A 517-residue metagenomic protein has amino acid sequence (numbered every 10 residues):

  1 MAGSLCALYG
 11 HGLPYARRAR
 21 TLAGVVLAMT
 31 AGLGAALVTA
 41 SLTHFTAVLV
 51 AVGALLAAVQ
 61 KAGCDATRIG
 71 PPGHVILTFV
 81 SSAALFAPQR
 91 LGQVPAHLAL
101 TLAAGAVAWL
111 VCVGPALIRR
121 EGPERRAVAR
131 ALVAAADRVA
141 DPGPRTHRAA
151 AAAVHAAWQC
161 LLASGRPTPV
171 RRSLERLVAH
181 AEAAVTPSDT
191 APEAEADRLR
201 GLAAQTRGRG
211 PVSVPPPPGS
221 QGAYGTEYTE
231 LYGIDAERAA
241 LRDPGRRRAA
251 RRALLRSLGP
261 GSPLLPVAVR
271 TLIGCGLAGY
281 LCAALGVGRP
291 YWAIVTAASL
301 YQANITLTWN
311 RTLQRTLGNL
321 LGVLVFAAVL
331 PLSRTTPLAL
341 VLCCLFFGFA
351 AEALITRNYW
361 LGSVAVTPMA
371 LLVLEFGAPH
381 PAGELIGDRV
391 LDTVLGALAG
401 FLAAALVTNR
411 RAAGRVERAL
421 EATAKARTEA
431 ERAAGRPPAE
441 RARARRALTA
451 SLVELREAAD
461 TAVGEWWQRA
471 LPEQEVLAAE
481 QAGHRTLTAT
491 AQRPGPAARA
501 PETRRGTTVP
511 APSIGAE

Functional and structural regions predicted by a protein language model:
M1-Y15, V25-L33, V50-Q93, H97-W109 (+4 more regions): Pore- and pathway-forming membrane helices of multi-pass small-molecule/ion transporters and channels
A7-L27, A31-V38, T43-H44, V48 (+6 more regions): Hydrophobic alpha-helical segments that drive targeting, anchoring, or assembly
T39, T43, T67, P115-P123 (+8 more regions): Membrane-interfacial segments
Q93-L100, W109-G288, V407-E517: Cytosolic regulatory and coupling regions of membrane transport/channel systems
W109, V113-L117, T312, T316 (+1 more regions): Membrane-spanning helices that line or support transport/gating and their immediate boundary helices in channels
R242-F347: Conserved mid-sequence domains
I305, L321, V325, V329 (+13 more regions): Hydrophobic alpha-helix feature that most strongly marks membrane-spanning transmembrane helices and their immediate
